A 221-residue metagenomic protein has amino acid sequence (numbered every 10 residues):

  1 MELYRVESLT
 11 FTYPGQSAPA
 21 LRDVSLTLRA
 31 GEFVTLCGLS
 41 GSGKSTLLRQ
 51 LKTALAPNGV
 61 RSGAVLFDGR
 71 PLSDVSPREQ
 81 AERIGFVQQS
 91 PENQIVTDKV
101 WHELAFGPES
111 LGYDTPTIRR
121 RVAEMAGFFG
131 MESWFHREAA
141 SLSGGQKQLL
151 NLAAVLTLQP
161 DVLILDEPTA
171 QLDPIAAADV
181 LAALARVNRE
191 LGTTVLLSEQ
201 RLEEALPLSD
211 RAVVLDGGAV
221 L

Functional and structural regions predicted by a protein language model:
M1-V6, F11-D23, L55-N58, S76: A short, flexible loop at the N-terminus of ABC-type nucleotide-binding domains that lies
V60-R70: Conserved ABC transporter NBD signature motif
P116-W134: Conserved ABC ATPase "signature" region
E138-L142, Q146: Conserved ABC ATPase signature
Q159: Conserved catalytic motifs of ABC-family nucleotide-binding domains
L163-D166: Catalytic Walker B motif of ABC-type/P-loop ATPase nucleotide-binding domains
E199-Q200: H-loop/switch region of ABC-family ATPase nucleotide-binding domains
